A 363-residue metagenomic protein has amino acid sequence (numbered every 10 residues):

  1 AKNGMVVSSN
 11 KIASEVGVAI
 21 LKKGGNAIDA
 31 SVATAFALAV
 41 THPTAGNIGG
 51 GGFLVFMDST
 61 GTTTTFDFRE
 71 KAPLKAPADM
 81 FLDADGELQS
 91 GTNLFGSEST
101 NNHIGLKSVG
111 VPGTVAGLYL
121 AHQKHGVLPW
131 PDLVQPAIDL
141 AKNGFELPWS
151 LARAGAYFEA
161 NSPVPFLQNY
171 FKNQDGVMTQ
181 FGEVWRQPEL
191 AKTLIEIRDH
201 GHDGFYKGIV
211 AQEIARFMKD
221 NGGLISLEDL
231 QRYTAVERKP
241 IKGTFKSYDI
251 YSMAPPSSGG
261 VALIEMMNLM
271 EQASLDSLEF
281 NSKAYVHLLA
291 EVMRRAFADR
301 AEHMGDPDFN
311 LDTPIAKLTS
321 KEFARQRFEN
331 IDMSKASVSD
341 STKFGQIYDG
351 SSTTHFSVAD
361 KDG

Functional and structural regions predicted by a protein language model:
A1-E15, A19, A27-H200, F205-K207 (+3 more regions): Noncatalytic scaffold domains of N-terminal-nucleophile
L269: Conserved catalytic core of Hanks-type protein kinase domains
Q272-D362: Internal maturation/activation junctions in enzymes
